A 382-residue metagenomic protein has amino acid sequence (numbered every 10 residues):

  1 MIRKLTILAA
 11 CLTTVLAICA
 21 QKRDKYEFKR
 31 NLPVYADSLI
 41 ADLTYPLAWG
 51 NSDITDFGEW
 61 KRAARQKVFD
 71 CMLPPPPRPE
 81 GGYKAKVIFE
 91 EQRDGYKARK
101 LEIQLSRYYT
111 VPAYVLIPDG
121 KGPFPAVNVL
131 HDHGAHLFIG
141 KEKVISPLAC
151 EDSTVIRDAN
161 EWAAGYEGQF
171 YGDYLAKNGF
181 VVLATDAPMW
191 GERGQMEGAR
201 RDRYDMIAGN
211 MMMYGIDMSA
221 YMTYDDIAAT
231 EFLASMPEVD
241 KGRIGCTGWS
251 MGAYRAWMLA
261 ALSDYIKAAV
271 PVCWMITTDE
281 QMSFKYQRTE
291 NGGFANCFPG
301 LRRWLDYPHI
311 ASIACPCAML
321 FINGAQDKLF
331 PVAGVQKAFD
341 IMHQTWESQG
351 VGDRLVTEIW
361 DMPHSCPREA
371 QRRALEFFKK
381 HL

Functional and structural regions predicted by a protein language model:
Q21-D70, P74: N-terminal pre-domain segments of enzymes
D70-G122, A126-N128: N-terminal cap/lid segment of alpha/beta-hydrolase-fold proteins
G122, V129-Y224, A234-S235, E280-S283: Cap/lid segment of the alpha/beta-hydrolase catalytic domain
M206, N210-M213, A228, A268-A311 (+3 more regions): Mobile cap/lid helix-loop segments that gate and shape the active-site cleft of serine hydrolases
E238-S250: Alpha/beta-hydrolase fold nucleophile elbow
G248-A260: Glycine-rich nucleophile elbow surrounding the catalytic serine of serine-hydrolase chemistry
A314, F321-N323: Short beta-strand/loop motif that positions the catalytic acidic residue of the alpha/beta-hydrolase fold
D340-L382: C-terminal catalytic histidine-bearing segment of alpha/beta-hydrolase fold enzymes
